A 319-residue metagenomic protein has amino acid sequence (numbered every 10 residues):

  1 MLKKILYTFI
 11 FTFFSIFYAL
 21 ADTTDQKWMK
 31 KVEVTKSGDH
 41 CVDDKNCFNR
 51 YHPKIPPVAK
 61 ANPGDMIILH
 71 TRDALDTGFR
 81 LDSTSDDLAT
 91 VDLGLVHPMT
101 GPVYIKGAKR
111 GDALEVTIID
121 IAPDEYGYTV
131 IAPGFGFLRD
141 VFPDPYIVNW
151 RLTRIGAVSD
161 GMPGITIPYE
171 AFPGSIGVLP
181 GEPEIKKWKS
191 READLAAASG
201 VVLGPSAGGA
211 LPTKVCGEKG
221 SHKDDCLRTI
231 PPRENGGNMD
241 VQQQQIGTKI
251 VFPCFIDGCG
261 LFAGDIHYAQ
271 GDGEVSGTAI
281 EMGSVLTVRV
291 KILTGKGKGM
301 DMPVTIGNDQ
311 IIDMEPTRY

Functional and structural regions predicted by a protein language model:
Y7-I16: Bacterial N-terminal signal peptides
T23-V91: N-terminal, Lys/Arg-enriched amphipathic/low-complexity engagement segments that precede the first folded domain
V42-H52, D92-T100, L227-N235: Short, structured beta-strand/loop micro-motifs enriched in basic residues and often containing a Trp
L69, A113-V116, F252: A generic structural signal for residues embedded in beta-strands
A74-D86, I121-I131, G258-A269: Short, Lys/Arg- and Gly-enriched loop/turn segments at beta-strand edges
D120-Q244: Intrinsically disordered, low-complexity linker/loop segments enriched in Gly/Pro and charged/polar residues
L203-Y319: Conserved mixed alpha/beta catalytic, RNA-binding, or beta-rich assembly cores of soluble enzyme, regulatory
